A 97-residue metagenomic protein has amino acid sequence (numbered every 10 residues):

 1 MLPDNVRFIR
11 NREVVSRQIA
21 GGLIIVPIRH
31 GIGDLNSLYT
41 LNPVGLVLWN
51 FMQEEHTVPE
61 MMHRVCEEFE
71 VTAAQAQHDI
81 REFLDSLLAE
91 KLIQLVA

Functional and structural regions predicted by a protein language model:
M1-I32: Long, low-complexity, charged/polar intrinsically disordered regions in eukaryotic proteins
N5, G31-A97: Long, charge-rich, low-complexity alpha-helical segments
